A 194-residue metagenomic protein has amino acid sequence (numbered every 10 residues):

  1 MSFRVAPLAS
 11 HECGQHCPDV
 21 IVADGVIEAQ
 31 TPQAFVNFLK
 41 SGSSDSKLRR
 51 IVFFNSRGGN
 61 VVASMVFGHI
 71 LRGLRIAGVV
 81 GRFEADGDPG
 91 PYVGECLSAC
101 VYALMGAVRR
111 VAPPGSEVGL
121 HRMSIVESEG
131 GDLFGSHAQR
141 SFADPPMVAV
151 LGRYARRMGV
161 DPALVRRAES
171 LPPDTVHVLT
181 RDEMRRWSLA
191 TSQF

Functional and structural regions predicted by a protein language model:
S2-S116, L120: Cleft-lining beta-strand/loop regions that shape enzyme active-site pockets
V126-F194: Charged, glycine-interspersed solvent-exposed loop segments at helix/strand-loop junctions that cap or gate access
